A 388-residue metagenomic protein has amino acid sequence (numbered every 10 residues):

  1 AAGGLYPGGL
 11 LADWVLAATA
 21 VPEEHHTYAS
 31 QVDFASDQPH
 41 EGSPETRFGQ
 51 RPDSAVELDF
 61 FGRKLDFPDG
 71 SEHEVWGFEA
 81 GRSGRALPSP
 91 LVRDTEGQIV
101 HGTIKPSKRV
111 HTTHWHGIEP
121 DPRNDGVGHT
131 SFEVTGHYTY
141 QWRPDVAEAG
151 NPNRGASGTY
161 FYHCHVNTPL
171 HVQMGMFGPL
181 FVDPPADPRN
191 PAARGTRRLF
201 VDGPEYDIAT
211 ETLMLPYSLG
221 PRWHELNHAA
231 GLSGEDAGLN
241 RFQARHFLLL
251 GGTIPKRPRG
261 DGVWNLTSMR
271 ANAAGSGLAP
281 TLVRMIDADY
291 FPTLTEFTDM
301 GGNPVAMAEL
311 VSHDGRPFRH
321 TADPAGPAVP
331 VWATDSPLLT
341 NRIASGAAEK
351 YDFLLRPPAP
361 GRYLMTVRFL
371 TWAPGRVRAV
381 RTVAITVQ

Functional and structural regions predicted by a protein language model:
A2-H129, G234-V283, G326, P330-T334 (+2 more regions): N-terminal, post-signal-peptide metal-ligating segments of extracellular/periplasmic oxidoreductases, dominated by
L58, G102, T113, C164 (+4 more regions): Divalent metal-coordination and catalytic microenvironments
D69-G70, T103, H111-G117, Q173-M174 (+2 more regions): Short, hydrophobic/aromatic beta-strand segments
E96-Q98, G136, G158, A279-T281 (+2 more regions): Surface-exposed loop/turn positions
K108-T112, P120-P191, A333-Q388: Extracellular/periplasmic metallocenter environments
P120-G126, P188-N190, G302-V329, G375: Short aromatic-acidic-glycine turn motif
R198-A308, I343: A contiguous, surface-exposed recognition patch within enzymatic or periplasmic domains that forms
P292-F297, V305-S312, R319-T321, F353 (+2 more regions): Extended hydrophobic-aromatic, low-complexity segments
